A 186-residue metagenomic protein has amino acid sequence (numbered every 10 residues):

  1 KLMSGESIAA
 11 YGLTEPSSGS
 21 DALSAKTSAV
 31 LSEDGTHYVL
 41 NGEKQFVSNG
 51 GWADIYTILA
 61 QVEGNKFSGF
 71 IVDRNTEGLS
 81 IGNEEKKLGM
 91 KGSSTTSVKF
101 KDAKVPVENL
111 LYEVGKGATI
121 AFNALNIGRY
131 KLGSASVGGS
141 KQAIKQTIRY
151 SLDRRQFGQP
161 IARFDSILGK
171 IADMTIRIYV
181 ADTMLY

Functional and structural regions predicted by a protein language model:
K1-G5, S48-I55, I178, D182: Internal helix-loop-helix
G5, D21-A25, K99, A103-V105: Structural signature of FAD isoalloxazine-binding scaffolds in flavoprotein oxidoreductases
G5-L13: A short, Trp-centered hydrophobic/proline-enriched beta-strand micro-motif
T14, S24-A25, E43-Q45, G82-K86: Short beta-alpha junctions and helix-cap segments that line functional grooves
S17-S20, F46-N49, Q61, K87-S94: Short Gly/Pro-enriched turn/cap motifs at secondary-structure boundaries
T27-L31: A structural signal for short hydrophobic beta-strand segments in well-ordered beta-sheet cores
H37-I81: A short core secondary-structure module
S80-D182: Glycine-rich beta->alpha junctions and the first turn(s) of the following alpha-helix
